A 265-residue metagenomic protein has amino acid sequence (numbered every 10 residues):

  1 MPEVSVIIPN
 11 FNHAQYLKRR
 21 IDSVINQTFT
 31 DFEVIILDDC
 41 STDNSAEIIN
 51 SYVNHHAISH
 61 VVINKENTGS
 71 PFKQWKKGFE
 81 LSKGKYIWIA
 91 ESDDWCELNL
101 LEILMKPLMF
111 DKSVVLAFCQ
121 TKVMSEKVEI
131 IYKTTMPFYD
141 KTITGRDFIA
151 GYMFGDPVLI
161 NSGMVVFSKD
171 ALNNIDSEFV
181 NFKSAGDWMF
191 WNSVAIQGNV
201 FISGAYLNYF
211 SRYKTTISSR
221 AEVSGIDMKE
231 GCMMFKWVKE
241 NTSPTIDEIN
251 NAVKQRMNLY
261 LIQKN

Functional and structural regions predicted by a protein language model:
P2-S5, E33, M189: Cell-envelope/extracellular polymer assembly enzymes that use nucleotide-activated donors
H13-N26: Short, well-formed alpha-helical segments that are part of the catalytic scaffolds of diverse glycosyltransferases
K18, D43-S51, W95, N99: Acidic helix N-cap motif at the loop->helix transition within catalytic regions of sugar-transfer enzymes
S23, D38-E47, T68, E91: A conserved acidic beta->alpha catalytic loop
N64-S82, W95: Glycine-rich, basic loop-to-helix element that forms the pyrophosphate-binding segment of sugar-nucleotide handling
I87: Short aromatic/hydrophobic "clamp" motif used to bind/position activated sugar donors
N99-K133: Conserved donor NDP-sugar-binding/catalytic core segment of glycosyltransferases
C119, F138-G231: Conserved nucleotide-sugar donor-binding catalytic segment
